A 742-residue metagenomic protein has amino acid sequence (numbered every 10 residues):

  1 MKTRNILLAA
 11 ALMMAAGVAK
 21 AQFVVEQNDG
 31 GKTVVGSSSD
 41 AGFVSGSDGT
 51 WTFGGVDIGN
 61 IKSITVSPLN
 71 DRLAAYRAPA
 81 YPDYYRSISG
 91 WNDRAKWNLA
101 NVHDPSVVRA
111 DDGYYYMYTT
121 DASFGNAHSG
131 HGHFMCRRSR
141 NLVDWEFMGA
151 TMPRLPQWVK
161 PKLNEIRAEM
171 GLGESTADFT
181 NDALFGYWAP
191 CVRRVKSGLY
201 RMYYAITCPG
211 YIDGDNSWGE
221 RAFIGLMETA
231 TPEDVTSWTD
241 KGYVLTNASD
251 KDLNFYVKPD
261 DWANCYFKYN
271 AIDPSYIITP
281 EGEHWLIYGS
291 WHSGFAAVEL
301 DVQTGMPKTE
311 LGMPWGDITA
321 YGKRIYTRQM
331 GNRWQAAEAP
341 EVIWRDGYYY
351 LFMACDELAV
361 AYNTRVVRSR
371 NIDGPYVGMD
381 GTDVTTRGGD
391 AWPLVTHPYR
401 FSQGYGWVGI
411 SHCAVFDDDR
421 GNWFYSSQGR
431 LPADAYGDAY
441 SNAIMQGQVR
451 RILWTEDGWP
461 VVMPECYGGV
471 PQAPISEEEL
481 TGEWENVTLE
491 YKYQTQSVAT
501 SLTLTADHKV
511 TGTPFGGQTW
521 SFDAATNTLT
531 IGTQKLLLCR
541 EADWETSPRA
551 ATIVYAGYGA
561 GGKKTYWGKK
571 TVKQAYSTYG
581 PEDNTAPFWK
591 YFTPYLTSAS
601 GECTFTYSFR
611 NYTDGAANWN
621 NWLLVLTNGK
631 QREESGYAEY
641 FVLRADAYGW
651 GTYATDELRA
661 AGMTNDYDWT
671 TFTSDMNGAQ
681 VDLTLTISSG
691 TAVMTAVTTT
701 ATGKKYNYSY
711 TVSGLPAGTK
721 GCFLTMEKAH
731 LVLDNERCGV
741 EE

Functional and structural regions predicted by a protein language model:
N5-M14: Sec-dependent N-terminal signal peptides
G17-A21: Sec/Tat signal peptide C-region and signal peptidase I cleavage site
V34-S45, V56-P68: Structured surface patches comprising rigid loops and adjacent beta-strands/short helices at the edges of well-ordered
L69-E582, N611-D614, A638-V642, S674 (+1 more regions): Carbohydrate-active catalytic/glycan-binding domains of CAZyme proteins, especially the secreted or lumenal ectodomains
T565, S713-E742: Ligand-recognition surfaces built from glycine- and aromatic
D583-E657: Secretory/extracellular carbohydrate-interaction modules and structurally similar beta-sandwich "look-alikes"
F605-Y607, S674-Y710: Carbohydrate-binding surfaces in secreted/extracellular proteins
E657-D682: Short, aromatic/His-centered strand-loop micro-motif at the edge of beta-sheets
